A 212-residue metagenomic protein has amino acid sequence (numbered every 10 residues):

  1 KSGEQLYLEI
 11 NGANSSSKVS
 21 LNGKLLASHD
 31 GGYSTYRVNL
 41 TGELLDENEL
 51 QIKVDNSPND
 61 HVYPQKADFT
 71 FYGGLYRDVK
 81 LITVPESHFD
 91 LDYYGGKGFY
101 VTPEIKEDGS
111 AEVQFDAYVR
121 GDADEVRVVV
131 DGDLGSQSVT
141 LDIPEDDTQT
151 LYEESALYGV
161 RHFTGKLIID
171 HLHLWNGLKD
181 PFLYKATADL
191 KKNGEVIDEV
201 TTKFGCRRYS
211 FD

Functional and structural regions predicted by a protein language model:
K1-D92, G96-G98, G121-D122, Q137 (+1 more regions): Accessory beta-strand-rich segments of carbohydrate-active enzymes
E4, L44-E47, T150-Y152, Y158 (+1 more regions): Short glycine/proline/serine/threonine-rich loop/turn segments at secondary-structure transition edges
V19-G23, V128-G132, L190: Conserved aromatic beta-strand anchor motif in extracellular beta-sandwich/beta-rich domains
S34-V38, G159-L167: Short strand-edge motifs at loop-to-beta-strand transitions and within beta-strands of extracellular beta-rich domains
E49-I52, V128, P181-K192: Short, aromatic- and glycine-rich surface loops/edge beta-strands on solvent-exposed regions
G98-K106: Short beta-strand segments of immunoglobulin-like
F99-Y100, T187-D212: N-terminal carbohydrate-binding accessory modules
D108-L151: Beta-strand-rich binding/interaction modules
